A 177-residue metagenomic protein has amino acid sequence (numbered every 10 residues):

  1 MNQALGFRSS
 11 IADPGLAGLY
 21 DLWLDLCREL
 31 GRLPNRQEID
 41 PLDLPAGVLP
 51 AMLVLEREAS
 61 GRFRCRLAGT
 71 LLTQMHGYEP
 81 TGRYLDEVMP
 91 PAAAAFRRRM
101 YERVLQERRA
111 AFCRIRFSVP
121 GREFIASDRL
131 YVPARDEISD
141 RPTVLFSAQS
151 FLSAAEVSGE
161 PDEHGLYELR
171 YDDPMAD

Functional and structural regions predicted by a protein language model:
M1-E87, A95-D177: Intrinsically disordered, low-complexity terminal regulatory regions
